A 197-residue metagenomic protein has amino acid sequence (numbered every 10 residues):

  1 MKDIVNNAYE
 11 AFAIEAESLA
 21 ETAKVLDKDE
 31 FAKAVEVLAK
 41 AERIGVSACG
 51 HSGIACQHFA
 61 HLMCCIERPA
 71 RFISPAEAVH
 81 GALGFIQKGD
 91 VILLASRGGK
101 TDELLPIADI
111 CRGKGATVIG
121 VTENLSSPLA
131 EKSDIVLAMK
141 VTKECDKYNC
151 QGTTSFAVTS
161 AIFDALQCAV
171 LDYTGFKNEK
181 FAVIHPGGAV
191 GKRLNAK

Functional and structural regions predicted by a protein language model:
M1-K40: An N-terminal, well-structured beta->alpha segment
N7, A11, L26, H51 (+3 more regions): Catalytic cores of large soluble enzymes that bind and process phosphate-bearing ligands
A11, S160, V190-L194: Alpha-helix initiation and capping sites
L26, L38-A41, L93, G188 (+1 more regions): Alpha-helix boundary/capping residues
R43-T174: Glycine-rich phosphate-binding loops that contact phosphosugars or nucleotide phosphates
E131, C145, L171-K197: Internal, active-site/partner-interface "lid" segment
